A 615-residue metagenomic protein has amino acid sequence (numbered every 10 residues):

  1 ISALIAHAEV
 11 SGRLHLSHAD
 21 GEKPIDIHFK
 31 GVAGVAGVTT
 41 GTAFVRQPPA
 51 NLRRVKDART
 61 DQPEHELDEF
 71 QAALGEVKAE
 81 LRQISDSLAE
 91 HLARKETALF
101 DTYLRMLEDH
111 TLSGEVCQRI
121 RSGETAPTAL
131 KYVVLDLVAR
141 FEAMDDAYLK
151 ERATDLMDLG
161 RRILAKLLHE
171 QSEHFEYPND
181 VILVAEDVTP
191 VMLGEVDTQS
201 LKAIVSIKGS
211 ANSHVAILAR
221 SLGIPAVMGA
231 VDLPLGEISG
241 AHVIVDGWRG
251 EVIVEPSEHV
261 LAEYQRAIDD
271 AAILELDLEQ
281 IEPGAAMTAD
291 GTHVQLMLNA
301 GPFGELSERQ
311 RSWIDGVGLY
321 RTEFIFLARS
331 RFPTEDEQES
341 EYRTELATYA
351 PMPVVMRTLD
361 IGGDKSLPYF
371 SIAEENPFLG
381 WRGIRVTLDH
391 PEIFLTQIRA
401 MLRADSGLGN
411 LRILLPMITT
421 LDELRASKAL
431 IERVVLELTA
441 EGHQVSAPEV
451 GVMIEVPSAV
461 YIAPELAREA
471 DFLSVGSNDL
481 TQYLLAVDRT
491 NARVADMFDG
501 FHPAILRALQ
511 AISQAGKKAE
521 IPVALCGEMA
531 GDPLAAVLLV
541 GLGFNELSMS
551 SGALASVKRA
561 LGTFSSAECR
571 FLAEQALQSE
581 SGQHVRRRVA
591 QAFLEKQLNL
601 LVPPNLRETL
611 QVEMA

Functional and structural regions predicted by a protein language model:
I1-T348, V354-I361, V386, H390 (+7 more regions): Non-catalytic, soluble scaffold/interaction modules
I273-A615: Conserved alpha/beta-domain cores
